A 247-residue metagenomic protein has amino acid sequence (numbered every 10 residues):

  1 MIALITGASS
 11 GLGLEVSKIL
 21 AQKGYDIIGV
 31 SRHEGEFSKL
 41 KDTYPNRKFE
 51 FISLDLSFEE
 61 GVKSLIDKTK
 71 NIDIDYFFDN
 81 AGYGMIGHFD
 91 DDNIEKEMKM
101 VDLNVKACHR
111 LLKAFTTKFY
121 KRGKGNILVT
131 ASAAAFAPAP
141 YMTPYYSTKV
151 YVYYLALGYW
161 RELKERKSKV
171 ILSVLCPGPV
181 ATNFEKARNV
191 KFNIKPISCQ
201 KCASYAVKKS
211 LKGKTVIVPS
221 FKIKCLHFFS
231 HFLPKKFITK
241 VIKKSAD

Functional and structural regions predicted by a protein language model:
S9-S10: Conserved glycine-rich cofactor-binding loop
K23-K39: Conserved glycine-rich Rossmann-like NAD(P)H-binding loop of the short-chain dehydrogenase/reductase
N80-M85: Conserved NAD(P)H cofactor-binding loop of Rossmann-fold oxidoreductase domains
H88-F89, K96-V101: Substrate-binding pocket helix/loop in short-chain dehydrogenase/reductase
L112, T148: Active-site helix of classical SDR
S132: Residue(s) in the substrate-gating loop at a strand-loop-helix junction that position the organic substrate next
V174, K191-H227: C-terminal helical subdomain
